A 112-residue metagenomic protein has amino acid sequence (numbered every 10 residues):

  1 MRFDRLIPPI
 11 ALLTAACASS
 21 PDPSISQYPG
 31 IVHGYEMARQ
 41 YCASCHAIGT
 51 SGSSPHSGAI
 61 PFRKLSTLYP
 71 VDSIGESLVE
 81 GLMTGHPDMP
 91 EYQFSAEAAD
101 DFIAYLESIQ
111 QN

Functional and structural regions predicted by a protein language model:
M1-P8: Bacterial N-terminal signal peptides that target proteins for export
L13-A16: C-terminal motif of bacterial Sec signal peptides marking the signal peptidase cleavage site
A18-M37: Electrostatic cytochrome c docking/interface patches
P23, S51-G52, V71: Short, non-ligating residues that shape and space the ligands of small metal-coordination modules and catalytic
R39-G49, F102: The canonical Cys-X-X-Cys-His
S54-A59: Short cysteine/histidine-rich zinc-coordinating motifs and their immediately flanking basic loops
P61-E107: Extracytoplasmic electron-transfer domains, predominantly the class I c-type cytochrome c fold
Q111-N112: Short, solvent-exposed mixed-charge patches
